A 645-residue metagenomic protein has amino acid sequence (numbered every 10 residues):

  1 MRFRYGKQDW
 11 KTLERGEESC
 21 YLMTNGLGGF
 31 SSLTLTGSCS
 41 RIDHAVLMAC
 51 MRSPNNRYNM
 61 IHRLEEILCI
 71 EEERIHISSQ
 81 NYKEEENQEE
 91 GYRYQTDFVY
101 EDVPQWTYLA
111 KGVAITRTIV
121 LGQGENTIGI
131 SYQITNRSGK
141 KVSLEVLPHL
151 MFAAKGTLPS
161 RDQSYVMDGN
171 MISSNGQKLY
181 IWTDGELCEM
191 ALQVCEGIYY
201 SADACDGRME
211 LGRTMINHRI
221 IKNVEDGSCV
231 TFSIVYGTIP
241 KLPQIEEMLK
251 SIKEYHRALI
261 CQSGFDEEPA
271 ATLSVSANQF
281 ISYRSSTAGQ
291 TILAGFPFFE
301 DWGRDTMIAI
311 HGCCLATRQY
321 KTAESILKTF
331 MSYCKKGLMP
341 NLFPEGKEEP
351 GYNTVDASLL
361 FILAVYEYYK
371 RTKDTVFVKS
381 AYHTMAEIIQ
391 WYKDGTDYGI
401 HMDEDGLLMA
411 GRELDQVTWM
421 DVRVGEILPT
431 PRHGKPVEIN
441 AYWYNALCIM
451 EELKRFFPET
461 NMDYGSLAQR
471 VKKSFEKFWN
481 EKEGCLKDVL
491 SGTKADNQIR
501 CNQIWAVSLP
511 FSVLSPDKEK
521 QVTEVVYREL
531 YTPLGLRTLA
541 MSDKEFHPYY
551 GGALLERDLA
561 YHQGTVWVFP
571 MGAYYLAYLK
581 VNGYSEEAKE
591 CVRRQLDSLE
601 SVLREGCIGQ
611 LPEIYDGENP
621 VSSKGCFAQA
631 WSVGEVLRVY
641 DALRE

Functional and structural regions predicted by a protein language model:
M1-F265, R304, Q319, E645: Terminal accessory carbohydrate-recognition/targeting modules of carbohydrate-active enzymes
Y82-V103, A110, E524-L534, L539-P548 (+2 more regions): Non-catalytic C-terminal accessory modules of carbohydrate-active enzymes
G122, E268, S286-T287, E300-G303 (+4 more regions): Short helix-capping and inter-helix turn/linker motifs at the boundaries of alpha-helical repeat units
N136, P159, E300, R304-T306 (+9 more regions): Aromatic-rich carbohydrate-recognition surfaces in CAZymes
Q244-L259, P269-S276, R318-S332, T375-D394 (+5 more regions): Extended, well-ordered alpha-helical scaffold segments
Y255-F296, S325, T329, A540-K544: Conserved oxyanion/phosphate-binding beta-strand-loop segments in alpha/beta enzyme cores
Y283-F299, P340-L360, A364, H401-R432 (+3 more regions): Carbohydrate-binding/catalytic loop surfaces
N341, K393-D405, Y444-Y550, R594 (+1 more regions): Catalytic cores of carbohydrate-active enzymes
